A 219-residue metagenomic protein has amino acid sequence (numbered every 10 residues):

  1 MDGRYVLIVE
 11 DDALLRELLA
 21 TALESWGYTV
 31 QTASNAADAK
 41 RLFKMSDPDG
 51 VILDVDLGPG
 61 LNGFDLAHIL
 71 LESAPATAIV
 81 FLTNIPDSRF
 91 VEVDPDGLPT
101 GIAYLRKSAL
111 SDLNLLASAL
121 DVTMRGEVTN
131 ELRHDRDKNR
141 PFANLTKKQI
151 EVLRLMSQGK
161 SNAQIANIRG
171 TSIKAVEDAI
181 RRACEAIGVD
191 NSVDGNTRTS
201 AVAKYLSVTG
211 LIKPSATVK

Functional and structural regions predicted by a protein language model:
D12-Q31: Two-component/phosphorelay signaling modules centered on CheY-like receiver
T32-G50: Acidic, metal-coordinating helix/loop segments flanking the phosphotransfer/catalytic sites of two-component signaling
N35, P59-D65: Acidic catalytic/metal-coordinating carboxylates
D54-D56: Active-site residues of response regulator receiver
D65, I85-R106, S111-N114: Alpha4 helix (beta4-alpha4-beta5 surface) of REC/receiver domains from two-component response regulators
A119-D137: The C-terminal output helix
H134-R181: Helix-turn-helix DNA-binding segment
R182-K219: Basic, Lys/Arg-enriched C-terminal extension of HTH/homeodomain DNA-binding domains
